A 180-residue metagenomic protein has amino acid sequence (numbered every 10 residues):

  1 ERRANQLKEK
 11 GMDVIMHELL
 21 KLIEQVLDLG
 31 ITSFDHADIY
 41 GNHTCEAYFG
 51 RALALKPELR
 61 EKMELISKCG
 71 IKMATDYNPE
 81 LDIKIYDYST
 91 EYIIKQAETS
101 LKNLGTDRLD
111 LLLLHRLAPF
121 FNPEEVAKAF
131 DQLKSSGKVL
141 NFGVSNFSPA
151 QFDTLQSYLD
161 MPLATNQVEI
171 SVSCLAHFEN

Functional and structural regions predicted by a protein language model:
E1, H36-D38, S67-C69, L113-R116 (+2 more regions): A cross-domain feature marking catalytic cores of carbohydrate-active enzymes and several ubiquitous metabolic/repair
E1-H17, N78-I94, H115, F120-F121: Active-site mouth loops of central-metabolism enzymes
E1-S67: N-terminal binding-site loop/beta-alpha segment at the start of enzyme catalytic domains that lines or forms
G11-V26, Y86-G105, E125, A150-T154: Short, acidic/polar
L27-D28, A52-E64, L101-G105, K134 (+1 more regions): Acidic (Asp/Glu)-rich catalytic clusters
T32-S33, K62-K68, R108-L111, V139-G143 (+1 more regions): Structural preference for beta-strand elements that scaffold enzyme active sites
L101-N122: Active-site groove signature of glycoside hydrolases
L117-N180: Beta/alpha (TIM)-barrel catalytic core signal, keyed to glycine-rich beta->alpha loops juxtaposed to Asp/Glu that bind
